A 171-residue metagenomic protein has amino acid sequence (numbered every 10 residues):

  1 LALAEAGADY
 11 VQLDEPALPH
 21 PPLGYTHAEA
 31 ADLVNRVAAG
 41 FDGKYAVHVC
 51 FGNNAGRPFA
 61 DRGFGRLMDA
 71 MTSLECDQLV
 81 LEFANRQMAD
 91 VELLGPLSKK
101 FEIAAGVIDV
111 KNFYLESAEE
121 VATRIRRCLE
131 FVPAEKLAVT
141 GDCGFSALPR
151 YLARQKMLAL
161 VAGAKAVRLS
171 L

Functional and structural regions predicted by a protein language model:
L1-L171: Domain-level signal for soluble alpha/beta catalytic cores
